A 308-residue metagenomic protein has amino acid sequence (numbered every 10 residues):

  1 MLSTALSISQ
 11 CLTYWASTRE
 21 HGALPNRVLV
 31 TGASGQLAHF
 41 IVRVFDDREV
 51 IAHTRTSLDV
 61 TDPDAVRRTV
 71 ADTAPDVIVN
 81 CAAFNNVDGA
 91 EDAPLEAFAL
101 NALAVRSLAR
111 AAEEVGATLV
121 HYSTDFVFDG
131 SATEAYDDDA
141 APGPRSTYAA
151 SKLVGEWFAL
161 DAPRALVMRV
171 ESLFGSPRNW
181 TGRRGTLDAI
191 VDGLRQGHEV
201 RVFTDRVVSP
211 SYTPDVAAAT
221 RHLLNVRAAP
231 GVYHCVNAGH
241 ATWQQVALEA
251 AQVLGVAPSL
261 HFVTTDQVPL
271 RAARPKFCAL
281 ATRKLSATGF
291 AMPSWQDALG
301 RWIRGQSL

Functional and structural regions predicted by a protein language model:
W15-S17, A273-L308: C-terminal amphipathic/interface module of NAD(P)-dependent oxidoreductases and related NAD-binding regulators
V28-V44: N-terminal Rossmann NAD(P)H-binding glycine-rich loop of SDR-like oxidoreductase domains
V60-L100: NAD(P)H-binding glycine-rich loop region in Rossmannoid oxidoreductase-like domains and their noncatalytic homologs
V87, D92, Y122-R145: Active-site "gating" loop of Rossmann-like NAD(P)-dependent oxidoreductase/epimerase domains
D92-V120: NAD(P)-cofactor binding segment of oxidoreductase domains
R145-L166: Active-site Tyr-X1-5-Lys
L160-V208, D215: NAD(P)-dependent short-chain dehydrogenase/reductase
A219-T220, V226-R271, K276, I303-R304: Mid/C-terminal beta-alpha module of Rossmann-like enzyme folds, strongest in SDR-family dehydrogenases/epimerases
